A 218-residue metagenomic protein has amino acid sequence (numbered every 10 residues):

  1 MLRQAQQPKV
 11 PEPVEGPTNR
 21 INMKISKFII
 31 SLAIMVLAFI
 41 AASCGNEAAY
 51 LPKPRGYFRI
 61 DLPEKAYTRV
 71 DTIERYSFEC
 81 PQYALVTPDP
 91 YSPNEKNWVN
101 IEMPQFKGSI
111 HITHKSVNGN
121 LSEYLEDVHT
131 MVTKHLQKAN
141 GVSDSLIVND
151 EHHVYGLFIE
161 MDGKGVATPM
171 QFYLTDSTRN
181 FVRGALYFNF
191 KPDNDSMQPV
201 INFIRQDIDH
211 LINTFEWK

Functional and structural regions predicted by a protein language model:
M1-Q4, P13-N46: Sec-dependent bacterial lipoprotein signal peptides
R3, P104-F106, K115-V117, D162-G165 (+1 more regions): Short, flexible beta-strand-to-coil junctions
I25, A42-G108, L121-D127, T133-K134 (+3 more regions): N-terminal targeting sequences that direct proteins away from the cytosol to non-cytosolic compartments
V36, K107-I110: Short, charged/polar, Gly/Pro-enriched secondary-structure boundary elements
T113-N118, D127: Extracellular-facing segments of soluble proteins and assemblies that are Gly/Ser/Thr-biased and enriched in aromatics
E126-R183: Signature of long, low-cysteine stretches enriched in small and polar/charged residues
